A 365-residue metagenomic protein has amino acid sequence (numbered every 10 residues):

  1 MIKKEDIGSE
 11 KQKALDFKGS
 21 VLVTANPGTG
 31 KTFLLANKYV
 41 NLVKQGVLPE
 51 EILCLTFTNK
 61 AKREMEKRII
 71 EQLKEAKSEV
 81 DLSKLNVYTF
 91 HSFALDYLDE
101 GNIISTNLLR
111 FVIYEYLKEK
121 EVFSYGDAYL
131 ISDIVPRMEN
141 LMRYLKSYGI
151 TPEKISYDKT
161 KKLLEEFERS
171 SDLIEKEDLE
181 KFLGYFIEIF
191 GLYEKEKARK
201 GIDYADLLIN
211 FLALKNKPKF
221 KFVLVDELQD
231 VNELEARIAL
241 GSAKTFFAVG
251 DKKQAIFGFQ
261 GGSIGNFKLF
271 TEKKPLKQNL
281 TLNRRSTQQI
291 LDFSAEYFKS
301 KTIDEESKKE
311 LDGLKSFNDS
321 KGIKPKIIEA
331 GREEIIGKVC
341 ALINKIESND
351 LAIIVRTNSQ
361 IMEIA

Functional and structural regions predicted by a protein language model:
I2-T24, E177-N266, L282: Conserved helicase NTPase motor core
V23, P27-L35, L276, L282-A365: Helicase P-loop NTPase motor core
F33-V47: Walker A/P-loop NTP-binding motif
K38-L42, M65, I69, I238 (+1 more regions): Hydrophobic residues on the short alpha-helix immediately C-terminal to a glycine-rich phosphate/catalytic loop
E51-R143: Conserved P-loop NTPase-based nucleic-acid remodeling module centered on helicase motor cores
T58-N59, T89-S92, V249-K253, F259-I264 (+3 more regions): A short beta-strand-to-loop transition that corresponds to the Sensor-1 phosphate-sensing loop of AAA+ P-loop ATPases
V80, I113, K120, T245-G261 (+1 more regions): Conserved phosphoryl-transfer catalytic core
G101-G184, K277, N283: ATP-hydrolysis module of ASCE/P-loop NTPase motor domains, specifically the Walker B Asp-Glu catalytic pair
